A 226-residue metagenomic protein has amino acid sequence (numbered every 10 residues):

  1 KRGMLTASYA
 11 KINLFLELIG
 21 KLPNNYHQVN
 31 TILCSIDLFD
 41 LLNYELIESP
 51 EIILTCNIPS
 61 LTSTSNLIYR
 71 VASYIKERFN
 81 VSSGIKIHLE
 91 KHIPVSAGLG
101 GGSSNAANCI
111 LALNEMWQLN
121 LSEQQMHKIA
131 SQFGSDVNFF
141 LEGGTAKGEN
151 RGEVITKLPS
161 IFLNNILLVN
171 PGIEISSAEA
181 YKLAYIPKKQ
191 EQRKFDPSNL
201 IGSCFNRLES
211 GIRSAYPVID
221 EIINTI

Functional and structural regions predicted by a protein language model:
R2-A97, N114-E115, L119-Q124, S160-I161 (+1 more regions): ATP-binding N-lobe of GHMP and related small-molecule kinases
L5-T31, L119-I226: ATP-dependent small-molecule kinase catalytic core of the GHMP/sugar-kinase superfamily and closely related
E48-T62, C109, S131, P197-N206: Short, basic/glycine-rich phosphate-binding loops at helix/coil junctions that contact nucleotide phosphates
T62, G100, R213: Charge-dense, low-complexity intrinsically disordered segments
Y69-G84, L111, G202-E221: A short, flexible low-complexity segment enriched in Lys/Arg and Gly/Pro that occurs in N-terminal basic tails
R70-V71, N108, I129, E179: Residues within well-formed alpha-helices
K91-C109, Q124, A130-S131: Glycine/small-residue-rich loop that forms an oxyanion/phosphate-binding "nest" at active or ligand-binding sites
N108-L111, W117, F139: Hydrophobic side chains within alpha-helical segments
